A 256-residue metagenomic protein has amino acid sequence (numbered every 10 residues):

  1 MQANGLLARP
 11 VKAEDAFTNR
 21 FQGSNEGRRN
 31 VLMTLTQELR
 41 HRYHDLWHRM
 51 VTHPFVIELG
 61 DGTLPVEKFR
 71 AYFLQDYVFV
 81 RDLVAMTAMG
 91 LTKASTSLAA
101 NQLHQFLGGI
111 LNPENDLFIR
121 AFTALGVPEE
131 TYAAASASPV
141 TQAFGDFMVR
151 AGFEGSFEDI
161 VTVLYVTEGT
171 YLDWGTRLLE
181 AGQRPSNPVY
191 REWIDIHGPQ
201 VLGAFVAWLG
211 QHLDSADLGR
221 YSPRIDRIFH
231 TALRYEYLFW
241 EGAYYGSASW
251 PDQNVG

Functional and structural regions predicted by a protein language model:
Q22-L32: Short, Lys/Arg-enriched N-terminal segments with co-localized hydrophobic residues within the first ~10-30 amino acids
R40-P65, L83, W208-L218: Short alpha-helical hairpin
H44-R49, L64-K93, G109, P113 (+2 more regions): Alpha-helical bundle segments that constitute or directly flank the non-heme di-iron/ferroxidase center
L98-V201, R234, D252: Active-site-proximal alpha-helical scaffolds that flank and shape metal-associated catalytic sites
L202-F229: Long amphipathic all-alpha helical oligomerization modules
I225-G256: Acidic, carboxylate-rich catalytic segments that either coordinate divalent cations
